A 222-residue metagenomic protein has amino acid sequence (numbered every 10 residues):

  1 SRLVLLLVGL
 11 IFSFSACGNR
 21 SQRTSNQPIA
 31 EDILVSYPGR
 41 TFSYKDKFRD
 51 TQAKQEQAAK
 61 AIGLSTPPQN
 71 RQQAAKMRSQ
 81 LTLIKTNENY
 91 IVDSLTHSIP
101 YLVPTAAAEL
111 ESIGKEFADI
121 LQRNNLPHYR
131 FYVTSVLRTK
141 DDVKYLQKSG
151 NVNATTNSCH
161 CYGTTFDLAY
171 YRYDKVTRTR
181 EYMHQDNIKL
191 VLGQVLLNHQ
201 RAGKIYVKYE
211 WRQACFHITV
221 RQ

Functional and structural regions predicted by a protein language model:
S1-Q27: Bacterial Sec-dependent N-terminal signal peptides
G18-Q122, T219-Q222: Extracytoplasmic cell-surface/polysaccharide-interacting catalytic and binding patches
S98-E109, R138, N157-H160, R180-H184: Extracytoplasmic/periplasmic, Sec-exported soluble proteins
L102, A106-E109, I113, P127 (+2 more regions): Stable alpha-helical elements in mature extracytoplasmic
G114-N124, G150, L196, Q200: Sec/Tat-exported extracytoplasmic proteins
L126-K144: Acidic helix-start/capping segments at beta-turn-to-alpha-helix junctions
K140-T156: Charged, often glycine-rich, active-site loop that binds/positions anionic groups
T156-Q222: Catalytic cores and adjacent binding grooves of peptidoglycan-active enzymes
